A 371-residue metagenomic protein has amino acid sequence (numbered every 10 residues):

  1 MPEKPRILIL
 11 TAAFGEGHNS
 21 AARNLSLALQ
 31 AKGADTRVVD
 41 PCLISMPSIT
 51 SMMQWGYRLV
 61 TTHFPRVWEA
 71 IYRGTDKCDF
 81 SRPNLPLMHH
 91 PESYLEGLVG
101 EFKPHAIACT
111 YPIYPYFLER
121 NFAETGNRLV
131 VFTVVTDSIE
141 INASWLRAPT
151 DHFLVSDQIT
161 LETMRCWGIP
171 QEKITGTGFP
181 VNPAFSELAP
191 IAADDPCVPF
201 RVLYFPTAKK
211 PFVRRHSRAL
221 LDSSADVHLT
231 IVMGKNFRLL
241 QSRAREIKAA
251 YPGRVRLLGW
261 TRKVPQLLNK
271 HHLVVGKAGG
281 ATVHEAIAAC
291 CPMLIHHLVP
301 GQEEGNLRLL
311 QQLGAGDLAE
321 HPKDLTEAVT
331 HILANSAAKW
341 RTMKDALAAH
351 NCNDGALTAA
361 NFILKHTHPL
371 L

Functional and structural regions predicted by a protein language model:
M1-L371: Nucleotide-activated sugar donor-binding and catalytic core shared by glycosyltransferases and related lipid-linked
